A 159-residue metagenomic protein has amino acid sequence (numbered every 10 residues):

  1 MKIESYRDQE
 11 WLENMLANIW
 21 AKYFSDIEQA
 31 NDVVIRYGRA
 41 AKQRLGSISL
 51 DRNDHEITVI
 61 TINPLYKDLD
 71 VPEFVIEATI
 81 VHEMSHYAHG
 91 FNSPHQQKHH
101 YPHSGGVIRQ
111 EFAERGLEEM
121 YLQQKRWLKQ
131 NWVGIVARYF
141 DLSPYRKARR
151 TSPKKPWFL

Functional and structural regions predicted by a protein language model:
M1-E77, Y87-L159: Active-site-proximal or metal-binding-adjacent scaffold patches in catalytic folds
